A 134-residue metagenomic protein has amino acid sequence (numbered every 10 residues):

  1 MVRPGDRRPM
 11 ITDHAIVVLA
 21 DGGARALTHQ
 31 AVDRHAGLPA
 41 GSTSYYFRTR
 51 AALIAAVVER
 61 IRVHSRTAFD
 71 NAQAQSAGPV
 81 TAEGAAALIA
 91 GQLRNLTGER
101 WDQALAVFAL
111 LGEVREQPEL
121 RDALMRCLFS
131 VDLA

Functional and structural regions predicted by a protein language model:
M1-R7: Short, Lys/Arg-enriched anionic-surface-contact patches
R7-M10, H14-A56: Helix-turn-helix
P9, D13, A51, A55 (+4 more regions): Generic detection of well-ordered alpha-helical segments
M10, H14-G22, T67-N71, Q75 (+2 more regions): Solvent-exposed, amphipathic alpha-helical segments
A56-E59, T67-A104: Hydrophobic alpha-helical connector segments
A86-L133: Short secondary-structure transition hinges
